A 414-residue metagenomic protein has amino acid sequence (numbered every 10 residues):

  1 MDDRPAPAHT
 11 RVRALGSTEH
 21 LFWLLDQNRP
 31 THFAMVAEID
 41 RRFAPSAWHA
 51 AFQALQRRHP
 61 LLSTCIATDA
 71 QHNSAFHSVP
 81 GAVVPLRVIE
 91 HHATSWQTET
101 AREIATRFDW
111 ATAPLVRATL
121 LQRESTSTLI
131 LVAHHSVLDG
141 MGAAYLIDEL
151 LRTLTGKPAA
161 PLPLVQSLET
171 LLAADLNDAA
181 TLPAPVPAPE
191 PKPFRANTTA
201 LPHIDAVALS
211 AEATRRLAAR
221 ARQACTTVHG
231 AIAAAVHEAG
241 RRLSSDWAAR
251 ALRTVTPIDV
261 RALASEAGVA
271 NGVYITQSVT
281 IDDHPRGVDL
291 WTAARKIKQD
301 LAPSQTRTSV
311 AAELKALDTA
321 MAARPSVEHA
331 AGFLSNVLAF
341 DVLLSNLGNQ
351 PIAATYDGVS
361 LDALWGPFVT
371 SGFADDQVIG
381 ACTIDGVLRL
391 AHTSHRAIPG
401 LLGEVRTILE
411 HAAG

Functional and structural regions predicted by a protein language model:
M1-E19, W23, P30-F33, V137-A219 (+1 more regions): Non-catalytic, low-complexity flexible loops and terminal extensions
M1-N73, W96-V116, R242-G414: Acyl-thioester-dependent acyl-group transfer interface
H32-A34, V83-P85, T126, P202-I204 (+1 more regions): Short, solvent-exposed beta-strand edge segments and adjacent coil->beta transition regions
D40-P60, V132-D148, V207-W247, L390-H392 (+1 more regions): Acyl activation and transfer enzymes in specialized metabolism, enriched for ANL adenylate-forming modules
H49-M141, D148, R152-T155, D205: Acyl-thioester-dependent condensation/acyltransferase catalytic cores
A51, S127, P202, L217 (+1 more regions): Alpha-helical hydrophobic/aromatic positions enriched in membrane-embedded helices and signal peptides
V84, H92, L168-A173, A363: Compositionally biased, low-complexity regions
S127, S136-V137, A143-L168, T280-Q305: Internal hydrophobic scaffold segments of catalytic domains
